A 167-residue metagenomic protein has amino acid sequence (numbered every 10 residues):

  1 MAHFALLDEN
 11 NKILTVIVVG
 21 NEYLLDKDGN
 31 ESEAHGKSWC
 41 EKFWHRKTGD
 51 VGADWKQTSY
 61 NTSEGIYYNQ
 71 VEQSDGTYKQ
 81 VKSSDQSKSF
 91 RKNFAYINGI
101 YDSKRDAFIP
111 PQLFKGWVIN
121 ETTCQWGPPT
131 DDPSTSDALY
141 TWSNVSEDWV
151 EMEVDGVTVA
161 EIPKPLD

Functional and structural regions predicted by a protein language model:
M1-D167: Viral virion structural and adsorption modules
